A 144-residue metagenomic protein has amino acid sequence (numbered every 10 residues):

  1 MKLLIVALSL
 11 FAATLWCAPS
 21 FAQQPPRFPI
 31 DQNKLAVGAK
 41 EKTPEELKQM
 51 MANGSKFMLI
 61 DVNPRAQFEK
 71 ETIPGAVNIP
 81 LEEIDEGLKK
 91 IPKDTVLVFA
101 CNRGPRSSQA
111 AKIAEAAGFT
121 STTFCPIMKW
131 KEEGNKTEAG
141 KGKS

Functional and structural regions predicted by a protein language model:
K2-L8, A18-E45, M50, E69-V96 (+1 more regions): Rhodanese-like catalytic fold shared by cysteine-dependent sulfurtransferases and DSP/PTP-type phosphatases
S55-F57, D94: A general structural motif
L59-D61: Structural scaffold elements adjacent to functional motifs in cytosolic proteins
P64: Short, glycine/acidic-enriched loop or turn micro-motifs at the edges of active sites
F99-C101: Short, surface-exposed ligand- or partner-binding patches at beta-edge/loop junctions that are enriched in aromatics
